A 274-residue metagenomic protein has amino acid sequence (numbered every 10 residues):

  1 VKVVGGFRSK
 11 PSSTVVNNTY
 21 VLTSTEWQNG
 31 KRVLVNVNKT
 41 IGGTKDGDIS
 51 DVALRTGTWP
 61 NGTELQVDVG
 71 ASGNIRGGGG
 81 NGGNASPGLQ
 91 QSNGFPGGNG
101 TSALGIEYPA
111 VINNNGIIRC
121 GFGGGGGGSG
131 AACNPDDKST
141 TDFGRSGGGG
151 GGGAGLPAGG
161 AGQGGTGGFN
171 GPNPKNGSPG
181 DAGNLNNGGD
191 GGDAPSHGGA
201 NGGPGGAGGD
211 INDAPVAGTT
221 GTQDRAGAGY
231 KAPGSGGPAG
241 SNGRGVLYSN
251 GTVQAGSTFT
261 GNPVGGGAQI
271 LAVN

Functional and structural regions predicted by a protein language model:
V1-N274: Glycine-centric low-complexity repeats
